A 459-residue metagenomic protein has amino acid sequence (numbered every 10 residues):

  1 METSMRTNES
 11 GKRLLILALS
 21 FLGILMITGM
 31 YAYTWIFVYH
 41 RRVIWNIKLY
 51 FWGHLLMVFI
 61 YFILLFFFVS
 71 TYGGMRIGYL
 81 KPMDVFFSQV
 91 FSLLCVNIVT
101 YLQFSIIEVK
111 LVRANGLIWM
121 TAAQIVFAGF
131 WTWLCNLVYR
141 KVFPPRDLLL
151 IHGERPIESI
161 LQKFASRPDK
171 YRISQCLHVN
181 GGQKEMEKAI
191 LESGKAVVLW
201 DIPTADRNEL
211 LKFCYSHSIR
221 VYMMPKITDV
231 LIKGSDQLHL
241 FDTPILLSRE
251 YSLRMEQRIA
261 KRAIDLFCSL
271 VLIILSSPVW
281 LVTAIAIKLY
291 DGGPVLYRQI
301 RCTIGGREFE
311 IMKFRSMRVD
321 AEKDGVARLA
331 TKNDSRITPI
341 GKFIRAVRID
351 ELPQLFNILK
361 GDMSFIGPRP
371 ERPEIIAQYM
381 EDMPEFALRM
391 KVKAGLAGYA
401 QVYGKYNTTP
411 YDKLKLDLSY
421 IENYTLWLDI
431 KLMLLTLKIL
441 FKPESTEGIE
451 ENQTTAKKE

Functional and structural regions predicted by a protein language model:
M1-I27, W133-S277, E447, N452-E459: N-terminal hydrophobic signal-anchor/signal peptide
M1-R140: Signature of alpha-helical transmembrane segments in polytopic membrane proteins
S4, E385-E459: C-terminal terminal-structure detector
R6, I47, G74-G78, P82 (+6 more regions): Juxtamembrane loop-helix boundary motifs flanking transmembrane segments in multi-pass membrane proteins
Q89, L93, P145-I160, P294-M317: Membrane-cytosol interface motif
T228-D229, S235, Y297-R336, A397-K415: Short, glycine-rich, amphipathic interfacial segments at transmembrane boundaries or analogous
Q257-D320, N357, L426, L432-E459: A hydrophobic, helix-centered structural microdomain
T331-K393, L432-T436: A short, structured surface patch at a secondary-structure boundary
